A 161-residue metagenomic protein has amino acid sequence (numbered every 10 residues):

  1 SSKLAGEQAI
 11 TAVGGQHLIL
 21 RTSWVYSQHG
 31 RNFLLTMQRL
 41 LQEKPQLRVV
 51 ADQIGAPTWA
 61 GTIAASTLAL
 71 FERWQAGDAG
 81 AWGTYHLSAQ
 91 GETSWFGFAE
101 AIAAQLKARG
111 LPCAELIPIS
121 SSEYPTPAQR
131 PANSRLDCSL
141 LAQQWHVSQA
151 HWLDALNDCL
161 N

Functional and structural regions predicted by a protein language model:
S2: Active-site helix of classical SDR
A9-G55, G61-A69: NAD(P)-dependent short-chain dehydrogenase/reductase
V49-I54, G83-E92, Q144: Glycine-rich Rossmann NAD(P)(H)-binding loop
G55-T58, T93, L136, V147-A150: Residue-level signal for the nucleotide or nucleotide-sugar donor/cofactor binding architecture
S66, R73-P127: Mid/C-terminal beta-alpha module of Rossmann-like enzyme folds, strongest in SDR-family dehydrogenases/epimerases
S122-Q144: A hydrophobic C-terminal alpha-helical subdomain
H151-N161: Amphipathic terminal alpha-helices
